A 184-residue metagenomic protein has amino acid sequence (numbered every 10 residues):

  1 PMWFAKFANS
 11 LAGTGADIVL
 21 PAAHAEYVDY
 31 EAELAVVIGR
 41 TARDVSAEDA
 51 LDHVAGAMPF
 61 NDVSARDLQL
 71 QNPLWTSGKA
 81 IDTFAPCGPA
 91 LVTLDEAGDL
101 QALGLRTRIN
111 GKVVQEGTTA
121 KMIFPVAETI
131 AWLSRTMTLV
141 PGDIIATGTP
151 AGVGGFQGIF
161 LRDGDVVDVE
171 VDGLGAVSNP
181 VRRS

Functional and structural regions predicted by a protein language model:
P1-A22, R162: Extended, compositionally biased flexible segments
K6-A8, A22, Y30-L34, I38-R40 (+3 more regions): Short, structured patches in soluble enzyme cores that scaffold and shape functional sites
F7, Y30-L34, H53-G56, T83 (+2 more regions): A generic structural signal for short beta-strands and their flanking turns/coil linkers
T14, V45-A47, D67-Q69: Short helix/loop capping segments that flank catalytic or ligand/cofactor-binding pockets
V19, R66-S184: Catalytic-pocket segment enriched in acidic/His residues
H24-V28, K79-D82: Short Gly/Pro-enriched turn/cap motifs at secondary-structure boundaries
A42-V45, E96-G98: Short helix-loop capping/hinge motifs at secondary-structure junctions, enriched in acidic/polar residues
R43-M58: N-terminal accessory regions of nucleic-acid-interacting proteins
